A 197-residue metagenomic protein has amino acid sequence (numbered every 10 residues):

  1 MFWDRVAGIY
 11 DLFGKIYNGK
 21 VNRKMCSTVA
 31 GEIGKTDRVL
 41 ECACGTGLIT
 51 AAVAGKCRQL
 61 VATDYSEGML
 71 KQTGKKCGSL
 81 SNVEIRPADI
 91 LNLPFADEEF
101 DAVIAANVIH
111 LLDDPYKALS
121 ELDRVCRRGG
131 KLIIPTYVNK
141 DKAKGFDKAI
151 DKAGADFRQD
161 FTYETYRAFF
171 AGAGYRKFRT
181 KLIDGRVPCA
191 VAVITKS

Functional and structural regions predicted by a protein language model:
N18-D37: Conserved alpha-helix/loop element of class I SAM-dependent methyltransferases that forms part of the SAM/SAH-binding
L40-N92: Class I SAM-dependent methyltransferase SAM/SAH-binding core
I104: A conserved beta-strand element that flanks and buttresses the S-adenosyl-L-methionine
N107-V108: Short catalytic micro-motifs in class I SAM-dependent methyltransferases
Y116-R128: A short glycine-rich, Lys/Arg-flanked "PGG" loop and its adjoining helix->strand segment in the class I
I133-D156: Conserved class I S-adenosyl-L-methionine
R158-A173: Short alpha-helix
G174, R179-S197: Core SAM-dependent methyltransferase catalytic element
